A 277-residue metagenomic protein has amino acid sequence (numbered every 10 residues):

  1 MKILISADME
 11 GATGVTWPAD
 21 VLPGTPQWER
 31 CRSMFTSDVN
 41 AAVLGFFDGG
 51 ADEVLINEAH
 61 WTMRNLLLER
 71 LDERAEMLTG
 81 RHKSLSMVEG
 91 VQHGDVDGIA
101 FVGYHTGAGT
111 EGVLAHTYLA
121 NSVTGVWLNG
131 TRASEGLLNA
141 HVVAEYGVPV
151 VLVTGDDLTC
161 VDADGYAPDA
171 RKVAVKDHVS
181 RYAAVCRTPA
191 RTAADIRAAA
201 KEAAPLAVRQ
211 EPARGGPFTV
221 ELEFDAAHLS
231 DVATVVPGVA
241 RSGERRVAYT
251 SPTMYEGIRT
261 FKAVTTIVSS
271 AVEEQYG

Functional and structural regions predicted by a protein language model:
M1-L4: Extreme N-terminal starter segment of soluble prokaryotic enzymes
S6-A12, A59-H60, V102-A108, D157-L158: Short glycine-enriched loops at secondary-structure junctions
A19-V43: Short catalytic helix/loop segments, enriched in acidic residues and glycine and frequently bearing histidine
V39-G94: Glycine-rich nucleotide/cofactor/substrate-binding loop typically near the N-terminus or early in the first domain
L78-N121: N-terminal glycine-rich phosphate/adenylate-binding segment common to multiple enzyme folds
K83-S84, A120-Y146, T154-L158: Active-site glycine-rich loop that binds ribose-phosphate moieties when present
V142-A204: Active-site rim beta-loop-alpha module in soluble metabolic enzymes
T192-G277: C-terminal accessory domains and tails appended to enzymatic cores
